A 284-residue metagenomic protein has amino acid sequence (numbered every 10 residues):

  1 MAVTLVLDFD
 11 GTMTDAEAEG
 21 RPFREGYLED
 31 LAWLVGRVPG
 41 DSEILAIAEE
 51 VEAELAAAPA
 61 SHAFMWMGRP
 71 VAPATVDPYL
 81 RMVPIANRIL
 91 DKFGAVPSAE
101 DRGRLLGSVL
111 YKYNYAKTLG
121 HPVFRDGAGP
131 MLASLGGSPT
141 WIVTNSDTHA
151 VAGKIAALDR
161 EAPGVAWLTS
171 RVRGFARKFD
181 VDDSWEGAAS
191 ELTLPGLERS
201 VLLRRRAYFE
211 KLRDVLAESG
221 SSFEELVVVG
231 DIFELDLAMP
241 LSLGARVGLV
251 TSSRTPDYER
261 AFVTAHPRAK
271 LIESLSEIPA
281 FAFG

Functional and structural regions predicted by a protein language model:
M1-A2, G129, A133, V143 (+1 more regions): Asp-based, Mg2+/Mn2+-dependent phosphohydrolase catalytic module
M1-E49: Active-site neighborhood of HAD-like aspartate-dependent phosphohydrolases
E19-F23, F124, V201-F209: Phosphate/oxyanion-binding active-site loops and adjacent basic polyanion-contact surfaces
A32-A48, A95-V109, P163-T169: Short, surface-exposed acidic
E50-A116: A metal-dependent, Asp-based hydrolase signature
T75-V83, Y115-I142, A152: Short, acidic loop-to-helix structural element flanking the phosphoryl-transfer center in phosphate-processing enzymes
S108-G120, T193-S200: Glycine-rich phosphate-binding "P-loop"
